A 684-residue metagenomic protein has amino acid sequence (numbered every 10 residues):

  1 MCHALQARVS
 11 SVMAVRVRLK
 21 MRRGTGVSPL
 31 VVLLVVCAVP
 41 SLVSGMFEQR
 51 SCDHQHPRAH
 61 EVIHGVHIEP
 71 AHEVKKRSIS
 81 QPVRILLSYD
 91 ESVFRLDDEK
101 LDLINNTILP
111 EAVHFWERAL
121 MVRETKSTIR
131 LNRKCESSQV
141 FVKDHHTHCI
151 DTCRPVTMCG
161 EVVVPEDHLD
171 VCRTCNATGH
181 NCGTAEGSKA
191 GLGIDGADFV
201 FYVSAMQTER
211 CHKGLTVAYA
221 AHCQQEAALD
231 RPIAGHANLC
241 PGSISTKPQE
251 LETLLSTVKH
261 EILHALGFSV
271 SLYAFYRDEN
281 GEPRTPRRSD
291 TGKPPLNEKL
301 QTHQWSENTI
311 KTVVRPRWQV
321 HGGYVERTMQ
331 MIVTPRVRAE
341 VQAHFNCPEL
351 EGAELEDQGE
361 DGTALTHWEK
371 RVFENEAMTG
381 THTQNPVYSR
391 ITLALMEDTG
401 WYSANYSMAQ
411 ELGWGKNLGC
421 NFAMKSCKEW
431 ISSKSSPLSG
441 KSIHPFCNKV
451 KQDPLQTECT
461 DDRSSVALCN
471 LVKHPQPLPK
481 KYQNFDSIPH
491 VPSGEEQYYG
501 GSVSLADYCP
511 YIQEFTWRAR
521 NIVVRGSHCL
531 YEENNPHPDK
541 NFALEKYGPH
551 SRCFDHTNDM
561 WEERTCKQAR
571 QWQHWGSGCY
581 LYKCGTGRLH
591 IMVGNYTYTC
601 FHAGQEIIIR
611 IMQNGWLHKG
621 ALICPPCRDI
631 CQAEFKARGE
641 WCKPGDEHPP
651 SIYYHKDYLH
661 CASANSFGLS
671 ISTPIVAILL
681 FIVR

Functional and structural regions predicted by a protein language model:
M1-R23: N-terminal secretory signal peptides that target proteins for export/translocation
L5-R8, G24, V35, S51 (+1 more regions): Compositionally biased, intrinsically disordered low-complexity segments enriched in polar/proline residues
V9-S10, V27, P40-V43, N665 (+1 more regions): Intrinsically disordered, low-complexity segments enriched in Ser/Pro/Gly/Ala and basic residues
R16-L30, S666-L669: Bacterial N-terminal signal peptides that target proteins for export
V31-A38: Bacterial N-terminal signal peptides
P40-S256, A265-H660: Extracellular zinc-dependent metalloprotease catalytic-domain scaffold
H260-E261: Conserved beta-strand->loop/alpha-helix structural units within folded catalytic cores of enzymes with alpha/beta
S663-R684: Cleavable C-terminal sorting propeptides in eukaryotic secreted/cell-surface proteins
